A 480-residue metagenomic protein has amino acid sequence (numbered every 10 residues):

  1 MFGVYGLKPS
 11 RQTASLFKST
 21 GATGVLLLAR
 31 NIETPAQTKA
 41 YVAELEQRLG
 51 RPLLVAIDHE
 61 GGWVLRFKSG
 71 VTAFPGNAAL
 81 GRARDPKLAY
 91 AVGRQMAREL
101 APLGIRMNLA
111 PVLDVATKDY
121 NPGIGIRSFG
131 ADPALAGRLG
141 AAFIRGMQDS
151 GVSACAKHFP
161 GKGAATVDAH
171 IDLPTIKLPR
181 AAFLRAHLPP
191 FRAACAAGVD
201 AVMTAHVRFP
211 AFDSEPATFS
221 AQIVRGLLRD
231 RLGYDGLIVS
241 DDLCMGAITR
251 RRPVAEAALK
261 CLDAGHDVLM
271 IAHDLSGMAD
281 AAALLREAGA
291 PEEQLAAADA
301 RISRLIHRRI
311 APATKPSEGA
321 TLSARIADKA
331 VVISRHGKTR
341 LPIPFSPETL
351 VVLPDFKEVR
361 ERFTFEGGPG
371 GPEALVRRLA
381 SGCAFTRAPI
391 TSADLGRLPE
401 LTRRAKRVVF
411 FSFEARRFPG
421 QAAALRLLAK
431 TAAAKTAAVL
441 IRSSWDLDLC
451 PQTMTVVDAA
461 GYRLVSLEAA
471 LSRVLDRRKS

Functional and structural regions predicted by a protein language model:
M1-T20, R251-S480: Preference for extracellular/luminal or secreted protein segments
F2-G3, P9-R11, R30-V55, W63-L65 (+1 more regions): Second-shell residues forming the walls of enzyme active-site clefts
S15-L28, R94-M107: Catalytic domains of carbohydrate-active enzymes, especially glycoside hydrolases
L16-E33, D119, C195-S214, R407-R417: Short acidic, glycine-rich surface-loop motifs adjacent to enzyme active sites
V71-R84, S128-G130: A charged helix-plus-loop insertion that forms the helical arch/lid used to bind and gate nucleic-acid substrates
R84-I105, H187, E256-D263: Alpha-helical scaffold segments that flank or form the walls of functional sites
L113-G123: Short, conserved phosphate-binding/catalytic loop or strand-edge motifs used in phosphoryl-/nucleotidyl-transfer
